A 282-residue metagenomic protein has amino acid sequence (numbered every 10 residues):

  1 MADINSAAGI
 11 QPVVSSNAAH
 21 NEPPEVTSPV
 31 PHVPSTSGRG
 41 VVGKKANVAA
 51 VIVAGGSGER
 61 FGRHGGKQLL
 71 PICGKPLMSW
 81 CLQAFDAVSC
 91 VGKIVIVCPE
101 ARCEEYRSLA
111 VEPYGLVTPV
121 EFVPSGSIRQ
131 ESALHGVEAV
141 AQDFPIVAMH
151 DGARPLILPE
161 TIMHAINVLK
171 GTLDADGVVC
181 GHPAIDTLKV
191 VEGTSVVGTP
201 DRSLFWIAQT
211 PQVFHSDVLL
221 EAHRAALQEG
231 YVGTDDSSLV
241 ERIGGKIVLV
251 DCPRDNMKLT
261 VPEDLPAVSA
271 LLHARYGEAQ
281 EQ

Functional and structural regions predicted by a protein language model:
D3, G43-E105: N-terminal glycine-rich phosphate-binding loop and ensuing alpha1 helix
D3, P12, N256-Q282: Hydrophobic helical membrane-anchoring modules
A8-G9, P29-S35, R39: Intrinsic, low-complexity polybasic segments
K45, V140-P145, K170-L173: Glycine-rich phosphate-binding loop signature in dinucleotide/nucleotide-binding domains
I52, M78, G136, H150-D151 (+3 more regions): Residue-level signal for inorganic ion chemistry
P71, L156, V213, K258-L259: Short aromatic/basic micro-patch
V111-I146: Short phosphate-binding loop-to-helix
I157-V248, Q282: Conserved core of the sugar-phosphate nucleotidyltransferase
